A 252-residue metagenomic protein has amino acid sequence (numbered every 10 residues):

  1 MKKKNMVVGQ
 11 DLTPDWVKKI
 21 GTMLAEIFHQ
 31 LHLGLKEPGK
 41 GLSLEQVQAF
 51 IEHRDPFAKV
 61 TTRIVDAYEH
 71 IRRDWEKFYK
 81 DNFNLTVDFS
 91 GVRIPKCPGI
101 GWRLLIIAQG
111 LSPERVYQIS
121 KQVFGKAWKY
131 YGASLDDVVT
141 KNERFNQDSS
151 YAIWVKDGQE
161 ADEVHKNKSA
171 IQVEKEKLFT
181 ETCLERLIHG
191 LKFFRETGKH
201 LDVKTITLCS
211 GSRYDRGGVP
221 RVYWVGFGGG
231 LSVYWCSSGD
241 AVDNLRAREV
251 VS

Functional and structural regions predicted by a protein language model:
M1-F179, C183-S252: A binding-site-centric feature that preferentially detects glycan-recognition modules on secreted/surface proteins
